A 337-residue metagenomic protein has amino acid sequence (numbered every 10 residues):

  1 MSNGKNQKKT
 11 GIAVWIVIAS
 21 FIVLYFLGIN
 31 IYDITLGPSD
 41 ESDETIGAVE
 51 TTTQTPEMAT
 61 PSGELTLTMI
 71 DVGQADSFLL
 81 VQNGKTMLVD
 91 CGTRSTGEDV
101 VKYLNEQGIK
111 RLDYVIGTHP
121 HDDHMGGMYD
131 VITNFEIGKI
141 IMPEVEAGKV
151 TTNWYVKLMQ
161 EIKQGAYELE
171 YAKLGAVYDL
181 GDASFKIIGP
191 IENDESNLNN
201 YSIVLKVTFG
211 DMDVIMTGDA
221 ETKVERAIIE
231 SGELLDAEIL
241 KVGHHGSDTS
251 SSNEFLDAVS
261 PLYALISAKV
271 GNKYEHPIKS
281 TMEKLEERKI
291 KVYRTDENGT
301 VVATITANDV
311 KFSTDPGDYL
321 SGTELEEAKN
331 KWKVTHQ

Functional and structural regions predicted by a protein language model:
S2-Q337: Non-globular, low-confidence helical/coil segments that flank catalytic cores
